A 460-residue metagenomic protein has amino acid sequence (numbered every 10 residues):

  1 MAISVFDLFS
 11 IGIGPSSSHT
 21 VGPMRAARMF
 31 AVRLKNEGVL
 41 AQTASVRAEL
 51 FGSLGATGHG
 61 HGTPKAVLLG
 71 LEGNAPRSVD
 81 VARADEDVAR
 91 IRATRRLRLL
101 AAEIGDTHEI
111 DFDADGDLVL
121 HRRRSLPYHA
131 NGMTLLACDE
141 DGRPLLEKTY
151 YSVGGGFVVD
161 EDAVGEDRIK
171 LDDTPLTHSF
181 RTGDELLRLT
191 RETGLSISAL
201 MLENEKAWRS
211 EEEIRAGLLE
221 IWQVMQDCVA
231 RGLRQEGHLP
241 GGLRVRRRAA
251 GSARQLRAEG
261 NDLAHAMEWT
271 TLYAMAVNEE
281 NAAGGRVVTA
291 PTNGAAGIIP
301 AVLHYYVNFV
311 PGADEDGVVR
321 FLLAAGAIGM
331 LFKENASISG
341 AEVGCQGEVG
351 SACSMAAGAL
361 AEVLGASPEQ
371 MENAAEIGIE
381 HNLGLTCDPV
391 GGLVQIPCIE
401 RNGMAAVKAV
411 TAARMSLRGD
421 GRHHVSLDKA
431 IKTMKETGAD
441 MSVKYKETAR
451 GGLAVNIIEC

Functional and structural regions predicted by a protein language model:
A2-G14, M29-F30, S45: N-terminal signal-anchor module of multipass membrane proteins
F9-A27, A283-V302, C345-C353: Conserved phosphate/anionic-ligand binding catalytic regions in large, soluble enzymes, centered on
S18-K35, P300-G312, A357-G365: Alpha-helical support elements that line or immediately flank enzyme active sites and cofactor-binding pockets
S45-G58, R90-R98, A250, F321-E334 (+2 more regions): Short, mixed-charge aromatic SLiMs
A75-E259: C-terminal regulatory domains involved in ligand/effector binding and gene-expression control
W208-G344, G452-C460: Accessory "access/gating" subregions that flank catalytic or transport cores
A313, A324, M330-G403, M415-H424: Hydrophobic alpha-helical bundle architecture
H424-C460: Extended hydrophobic packing segments that form well-structured cores
